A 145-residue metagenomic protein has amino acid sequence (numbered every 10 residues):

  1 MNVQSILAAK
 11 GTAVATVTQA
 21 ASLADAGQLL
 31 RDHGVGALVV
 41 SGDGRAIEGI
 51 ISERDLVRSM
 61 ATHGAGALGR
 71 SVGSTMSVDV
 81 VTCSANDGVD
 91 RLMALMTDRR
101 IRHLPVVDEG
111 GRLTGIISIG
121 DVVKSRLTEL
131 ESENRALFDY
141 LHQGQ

Functional and structural regions predicted by a protein language model:
M1-T12, S52-T97, I119-Q145: Tandem CBS (Bateman) regulatory domains
I6, G11-L38, R45-I47, I51-G64: N-terminal first-folded block
T16-G34, V40-S41, T82-R100, V107: The conserved cystathionine-beta-synthase
L30-H33, L38-D55, M96, L104-V122: A glycine-centered beta-loop-beta connector
